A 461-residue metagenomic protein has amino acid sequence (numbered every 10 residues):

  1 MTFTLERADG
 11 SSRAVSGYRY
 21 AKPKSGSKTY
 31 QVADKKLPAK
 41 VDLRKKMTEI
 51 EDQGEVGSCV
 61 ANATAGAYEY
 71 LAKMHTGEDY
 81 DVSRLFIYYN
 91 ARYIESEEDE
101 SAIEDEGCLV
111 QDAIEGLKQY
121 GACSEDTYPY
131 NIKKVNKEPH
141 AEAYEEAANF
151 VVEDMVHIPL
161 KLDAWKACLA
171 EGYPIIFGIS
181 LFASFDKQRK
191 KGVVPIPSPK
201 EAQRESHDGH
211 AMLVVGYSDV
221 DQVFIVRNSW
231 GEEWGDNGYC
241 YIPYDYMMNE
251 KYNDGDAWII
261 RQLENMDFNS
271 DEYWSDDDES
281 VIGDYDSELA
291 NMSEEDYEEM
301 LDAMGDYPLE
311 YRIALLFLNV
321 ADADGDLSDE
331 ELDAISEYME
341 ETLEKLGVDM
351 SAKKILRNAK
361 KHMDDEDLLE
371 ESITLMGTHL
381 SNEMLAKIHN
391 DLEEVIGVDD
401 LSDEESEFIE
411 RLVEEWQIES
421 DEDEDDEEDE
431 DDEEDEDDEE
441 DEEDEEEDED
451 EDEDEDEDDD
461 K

Functional and structural regions predicted by a protein language model:
M1-A8, L37-A39, K45, G66-E69 (+3 more regions): Predominantly the structural core of cysteine protease catalytic domains
M1-K28: Hydrophobic alpha-helical membrane-insertion signals
S25-L37: Blade/loop signatures of beta-propeller domains
K46-L85, Y89, D105-Q119: Active-site-adjacent structural elements in enzyme catalytic domains
C59, L117, F177, D324 (+1 more regions): A residue-level signal for conserved active-site and pocket-lining positions in enzyme catalytic cores
K73, R92, K118-A122, E340 (+3 more regions): Sec-exported extracytoplasmic/periplasmic mature domains
R84-E95, S336, N390, E410: Short, conserved phosphate-binding/catalytic loop or strand-edge motifs used in phosphoryl-/nucleotidyl-transfer
D284-K461: Small-residue-enriched hydrophobic alpha-helices in membranes
